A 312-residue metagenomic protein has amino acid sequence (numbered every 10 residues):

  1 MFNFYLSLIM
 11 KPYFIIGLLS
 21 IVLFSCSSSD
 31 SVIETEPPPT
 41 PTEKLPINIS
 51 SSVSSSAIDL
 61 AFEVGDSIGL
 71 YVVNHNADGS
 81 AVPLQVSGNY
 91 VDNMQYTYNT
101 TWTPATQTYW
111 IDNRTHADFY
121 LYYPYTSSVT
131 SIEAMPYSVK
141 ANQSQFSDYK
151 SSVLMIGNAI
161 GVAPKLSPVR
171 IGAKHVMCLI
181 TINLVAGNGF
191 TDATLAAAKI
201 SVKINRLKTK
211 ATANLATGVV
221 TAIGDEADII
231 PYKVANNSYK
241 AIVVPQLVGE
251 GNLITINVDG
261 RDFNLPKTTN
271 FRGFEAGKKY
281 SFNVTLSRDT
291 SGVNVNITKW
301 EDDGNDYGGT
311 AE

Functional and structural regions predicted by a protein language model:
F2-Y13: Positively charged n-region of N-terminal signal peptides that target proteins for export
F24-S25: C-terminal motif of bacterial Sec signal peptides marking the signal peptidase cleavage site
I33-A196, I230-Y239, V243-L247, E275 (+1 more regions): Short, low-hydrophobicity acidic/polar segments
M94-W102, A222-D225, F271-F282: Short, surface-exposed linear segments at secondary-structure transitions and domain or protein termini
G172, V185-N188, N236, V244-Y307 (+1 more regions): Exposed, polar/acidic Ser/Thr-rich sequence context and nearby capping/turn residues that mark flexible linkers
A196-E275: Contiguous ligand/interfacial binding patches
